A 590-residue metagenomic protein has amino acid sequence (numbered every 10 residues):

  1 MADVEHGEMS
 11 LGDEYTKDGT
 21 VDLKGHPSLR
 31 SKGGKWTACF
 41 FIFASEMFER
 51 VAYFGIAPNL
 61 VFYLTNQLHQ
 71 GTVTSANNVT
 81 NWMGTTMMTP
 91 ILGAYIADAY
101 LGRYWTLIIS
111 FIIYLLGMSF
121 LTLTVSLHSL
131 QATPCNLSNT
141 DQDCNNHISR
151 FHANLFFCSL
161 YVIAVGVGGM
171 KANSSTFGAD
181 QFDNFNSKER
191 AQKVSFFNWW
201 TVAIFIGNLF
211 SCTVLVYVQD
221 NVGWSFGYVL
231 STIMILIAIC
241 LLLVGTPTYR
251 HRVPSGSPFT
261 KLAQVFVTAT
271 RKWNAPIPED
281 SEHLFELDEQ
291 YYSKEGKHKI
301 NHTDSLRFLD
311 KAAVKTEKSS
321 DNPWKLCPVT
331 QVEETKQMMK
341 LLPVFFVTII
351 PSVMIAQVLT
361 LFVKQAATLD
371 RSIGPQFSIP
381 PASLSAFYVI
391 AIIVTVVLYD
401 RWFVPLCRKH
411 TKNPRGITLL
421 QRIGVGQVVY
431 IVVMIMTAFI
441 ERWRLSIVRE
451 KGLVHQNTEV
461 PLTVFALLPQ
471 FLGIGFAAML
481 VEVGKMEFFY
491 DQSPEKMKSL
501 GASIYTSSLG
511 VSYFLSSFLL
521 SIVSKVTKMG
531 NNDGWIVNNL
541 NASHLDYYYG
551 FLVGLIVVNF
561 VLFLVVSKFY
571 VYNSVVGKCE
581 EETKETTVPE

Functional and structural regions predicted by a protein language model:
A2-N136, N145-E590: Hydrophobic transmembrane alpha-helices of multi-pass solute transporters/permeases
